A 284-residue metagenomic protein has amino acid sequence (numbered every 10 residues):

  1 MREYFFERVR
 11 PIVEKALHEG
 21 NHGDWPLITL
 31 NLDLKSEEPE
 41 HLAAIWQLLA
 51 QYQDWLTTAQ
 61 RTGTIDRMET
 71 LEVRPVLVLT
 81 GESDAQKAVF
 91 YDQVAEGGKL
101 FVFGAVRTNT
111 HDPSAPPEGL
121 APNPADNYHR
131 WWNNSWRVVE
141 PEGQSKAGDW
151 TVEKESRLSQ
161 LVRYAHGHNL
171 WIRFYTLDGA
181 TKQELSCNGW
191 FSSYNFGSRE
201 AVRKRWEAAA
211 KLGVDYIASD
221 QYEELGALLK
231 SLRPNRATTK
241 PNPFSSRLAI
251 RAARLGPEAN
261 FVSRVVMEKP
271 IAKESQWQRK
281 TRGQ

Functional and structural regions predicted by a protein language model:
M1-G283: Catalytic cores of phosphodiester-bond hydrolases, prominently lipid phosphodiesterases
